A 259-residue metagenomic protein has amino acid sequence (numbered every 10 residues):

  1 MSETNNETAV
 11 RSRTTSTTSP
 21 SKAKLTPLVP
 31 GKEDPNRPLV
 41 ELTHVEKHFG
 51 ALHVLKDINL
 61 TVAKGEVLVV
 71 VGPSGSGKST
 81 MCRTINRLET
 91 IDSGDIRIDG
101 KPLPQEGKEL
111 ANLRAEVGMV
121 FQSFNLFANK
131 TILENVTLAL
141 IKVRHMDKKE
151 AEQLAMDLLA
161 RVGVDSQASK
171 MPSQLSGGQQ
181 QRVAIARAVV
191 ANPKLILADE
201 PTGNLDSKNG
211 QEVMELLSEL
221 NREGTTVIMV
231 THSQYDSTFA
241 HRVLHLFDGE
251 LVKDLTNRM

Functional and structural regions predicted by a protein language model:
M1-E46, K253-M259: ABC-family P-loop ATPase nucleotide-binding domain
L25-P30, P35-L246: ABC family nucleotide-binding domain
Q234, E250, R258: Residue-level detector of flexible, active-site-proximal loop/helix-junction positions within diverse enzyme catalytic
V243-L255: H-loop (His-switch) and adjacent beta-strand-loop-beta switch element of ABC-type ATPase nucleotide-binding domains
